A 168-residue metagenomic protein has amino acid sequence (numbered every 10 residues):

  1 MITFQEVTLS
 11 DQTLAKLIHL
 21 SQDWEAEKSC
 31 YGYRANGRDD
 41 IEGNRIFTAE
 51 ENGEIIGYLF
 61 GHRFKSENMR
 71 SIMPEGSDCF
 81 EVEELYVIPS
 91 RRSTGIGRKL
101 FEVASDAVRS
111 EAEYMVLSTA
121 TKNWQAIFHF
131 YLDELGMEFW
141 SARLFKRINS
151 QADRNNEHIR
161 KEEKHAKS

Functional and structural regions predicted by a protein language model:
M1-Y33, E50, E163-S168: Short amphipathic alpha-helix that is part of the acyltransferase structural core
N36-T48, E81: A short helix-loop-beta-strand connector motif used in the catalytic cores of GNAT acetyltransferases and, in some
T48, E54-R63, E81, Y86: Conserved beta-strand in the GNAT
E51, L59-G76: A conserved beta-strand-loop-helix scaffold within acyl/acetyltransferase catalytic domains
M73-P89, A142: Conserved acetyl-CoA binding element of GNAT-fold acetyltransferases
V87, S93-D106: Conserved acetyl-CoA-binding loop-helix of GNAT-fold acetyltransferases
M115-F128, F145-S150: Conserved beta-strand-loop-alpha-helix junction that forms the acyl-donor binding cleft
F130-L132: Conserved active-site tyrosine of GNAT-family acetyltransferases
